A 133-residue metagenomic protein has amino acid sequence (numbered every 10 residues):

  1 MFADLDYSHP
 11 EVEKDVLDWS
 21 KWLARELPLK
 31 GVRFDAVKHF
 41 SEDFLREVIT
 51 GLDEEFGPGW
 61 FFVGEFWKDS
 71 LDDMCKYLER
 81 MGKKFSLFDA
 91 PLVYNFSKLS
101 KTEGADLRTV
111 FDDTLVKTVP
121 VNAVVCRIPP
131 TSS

Functional and structural regions predicted by a protein language model:
M1-E26: Chitinase-like catalytic core of GlcNAc-active glycosidases
D4, S8, V32, A36-V37: Conserved aromatic-histidine-acidic binding/catalytic patches
W19-K30, A36-I128: Active-site-proximal helices and loops of the catalytic beta/alpha 8
P130-S132: Secreted, luminal/periplasmic, and some membrane-associated catalytic domains that remodel anionic oxygen-ester
